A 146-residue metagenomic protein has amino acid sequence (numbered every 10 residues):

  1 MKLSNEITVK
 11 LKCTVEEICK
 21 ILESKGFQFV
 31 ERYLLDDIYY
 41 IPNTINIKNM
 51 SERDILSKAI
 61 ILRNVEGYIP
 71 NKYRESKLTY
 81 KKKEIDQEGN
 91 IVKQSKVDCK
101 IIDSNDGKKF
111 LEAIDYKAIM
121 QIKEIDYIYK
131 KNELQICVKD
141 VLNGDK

Functional and structural regions predicted by a protein language model:
M1-E133: N-terminal strand-loop-strand beta-hairpin
K130-D145: Strongly charged, low-complexity linkers/loops
